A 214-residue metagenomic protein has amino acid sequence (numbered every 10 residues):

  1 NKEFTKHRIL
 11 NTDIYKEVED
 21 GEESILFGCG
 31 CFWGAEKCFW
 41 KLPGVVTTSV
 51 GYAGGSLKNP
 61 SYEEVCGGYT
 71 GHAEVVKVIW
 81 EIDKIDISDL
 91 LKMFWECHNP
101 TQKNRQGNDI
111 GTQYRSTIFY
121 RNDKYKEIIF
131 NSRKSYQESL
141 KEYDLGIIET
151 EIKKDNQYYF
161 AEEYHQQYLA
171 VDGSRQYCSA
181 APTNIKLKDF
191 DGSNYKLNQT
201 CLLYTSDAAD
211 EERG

Functional and structural regions predicted by a protein language model:
N1-S206: Flexible coil/turn and secondary-structure edge motifs
Y204-G214: Single conserved hydrophobic/aromatic residue that forms the stacking wall/gate of nucleotide- or nucleobase-binding
